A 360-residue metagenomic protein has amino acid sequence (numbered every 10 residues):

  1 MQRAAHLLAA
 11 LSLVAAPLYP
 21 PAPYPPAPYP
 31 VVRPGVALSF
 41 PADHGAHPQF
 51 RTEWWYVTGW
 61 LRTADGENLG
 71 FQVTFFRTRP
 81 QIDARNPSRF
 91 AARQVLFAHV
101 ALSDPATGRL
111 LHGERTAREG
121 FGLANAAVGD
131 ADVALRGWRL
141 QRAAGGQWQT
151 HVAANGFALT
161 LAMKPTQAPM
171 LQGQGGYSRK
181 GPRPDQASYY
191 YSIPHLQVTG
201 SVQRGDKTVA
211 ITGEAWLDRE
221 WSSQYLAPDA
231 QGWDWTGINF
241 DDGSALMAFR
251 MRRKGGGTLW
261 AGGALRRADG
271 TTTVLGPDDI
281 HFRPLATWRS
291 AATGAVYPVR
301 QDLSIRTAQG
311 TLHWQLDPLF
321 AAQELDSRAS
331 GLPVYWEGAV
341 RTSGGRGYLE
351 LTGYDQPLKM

Functional and structural regions predicted by a protein language model:
M1-A9, L13: N-terminal export leaders
L18-M360: Structured soluble/peripheral alpha/beta segments that form catalytic or ligand/cofactor-binding pockets
